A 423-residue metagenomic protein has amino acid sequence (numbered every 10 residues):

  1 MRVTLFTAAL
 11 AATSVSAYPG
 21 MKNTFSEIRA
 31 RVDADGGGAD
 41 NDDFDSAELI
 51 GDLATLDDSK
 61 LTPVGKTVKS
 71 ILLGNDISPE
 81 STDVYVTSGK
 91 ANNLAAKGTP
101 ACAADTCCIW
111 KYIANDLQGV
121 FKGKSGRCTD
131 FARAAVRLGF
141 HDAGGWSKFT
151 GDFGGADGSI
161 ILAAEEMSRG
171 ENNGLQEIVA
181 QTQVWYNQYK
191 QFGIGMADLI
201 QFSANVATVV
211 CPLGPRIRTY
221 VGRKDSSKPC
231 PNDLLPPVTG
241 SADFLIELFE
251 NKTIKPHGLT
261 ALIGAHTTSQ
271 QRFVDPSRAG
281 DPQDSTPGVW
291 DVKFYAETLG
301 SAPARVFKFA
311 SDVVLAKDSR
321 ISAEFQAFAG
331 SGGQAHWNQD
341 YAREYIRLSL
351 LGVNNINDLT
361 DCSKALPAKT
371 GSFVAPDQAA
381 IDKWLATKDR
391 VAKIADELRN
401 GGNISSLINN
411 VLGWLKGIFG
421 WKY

Functional and structural regions predicted by a protein language model:
M1-A17: Cleavable N-terminal signal peptides of Sec/SRP-targeted secreted and luminal proteins
Y18-Y423: Catalytic cores of secreted/periplasmic or lumenal enzymes
